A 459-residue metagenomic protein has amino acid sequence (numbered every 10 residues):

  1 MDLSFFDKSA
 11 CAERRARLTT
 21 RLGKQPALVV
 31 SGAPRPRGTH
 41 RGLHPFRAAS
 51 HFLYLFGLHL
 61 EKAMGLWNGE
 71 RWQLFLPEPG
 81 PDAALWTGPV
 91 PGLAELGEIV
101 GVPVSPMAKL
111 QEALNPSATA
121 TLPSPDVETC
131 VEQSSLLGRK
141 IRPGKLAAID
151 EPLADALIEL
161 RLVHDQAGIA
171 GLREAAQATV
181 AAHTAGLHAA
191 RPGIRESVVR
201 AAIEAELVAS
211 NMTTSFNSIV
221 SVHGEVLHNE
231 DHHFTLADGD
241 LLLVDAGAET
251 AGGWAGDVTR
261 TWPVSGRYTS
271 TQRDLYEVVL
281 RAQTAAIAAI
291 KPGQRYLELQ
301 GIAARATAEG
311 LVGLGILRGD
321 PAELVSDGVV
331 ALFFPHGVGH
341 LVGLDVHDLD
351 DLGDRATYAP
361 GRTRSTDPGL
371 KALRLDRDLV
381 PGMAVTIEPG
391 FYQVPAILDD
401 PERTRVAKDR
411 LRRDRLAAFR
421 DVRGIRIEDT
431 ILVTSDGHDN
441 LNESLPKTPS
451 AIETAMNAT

Functional and structural regions predicted by a protein language model:
M1-T459: Active-site neighborhoods and metal-handling regions in enzymes and metal-associated proteins
